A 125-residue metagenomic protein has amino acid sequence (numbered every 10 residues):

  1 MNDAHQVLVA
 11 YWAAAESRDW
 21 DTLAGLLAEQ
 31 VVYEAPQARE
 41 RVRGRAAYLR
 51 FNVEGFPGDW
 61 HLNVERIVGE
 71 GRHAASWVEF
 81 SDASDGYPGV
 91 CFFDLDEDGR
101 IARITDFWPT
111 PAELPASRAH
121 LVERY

Functional and structural regions predicted by a protein language model:
M1-Y125: C-terminal and inter-domain tail/linker signature
